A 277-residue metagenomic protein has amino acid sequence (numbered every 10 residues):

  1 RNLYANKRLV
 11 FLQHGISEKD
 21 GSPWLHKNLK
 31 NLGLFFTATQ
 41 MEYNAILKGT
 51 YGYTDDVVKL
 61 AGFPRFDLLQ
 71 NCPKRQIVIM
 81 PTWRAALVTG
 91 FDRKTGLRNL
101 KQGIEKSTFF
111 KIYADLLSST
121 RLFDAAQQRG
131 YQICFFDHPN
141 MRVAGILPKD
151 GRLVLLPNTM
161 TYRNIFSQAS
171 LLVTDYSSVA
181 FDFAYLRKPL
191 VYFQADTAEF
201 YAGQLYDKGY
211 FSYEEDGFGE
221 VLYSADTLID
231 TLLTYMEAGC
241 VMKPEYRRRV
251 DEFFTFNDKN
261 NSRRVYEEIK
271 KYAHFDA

Functional and structural regions predicted by a protein language model:
R1-I16, G96-I104, K188-E199: A short, gly/pro- and small-residue-rich
R1-L69, M141: Active-site and donor-binding regions of nucleotide-sugar-utilizing enzymes
L9, F35, L172-V173, L190: Short, well-ordered beta-strand core segments
G33, R75, S170: Conserved acidic residues
T54, L147-G151, Y176-F253: Catalytic binding pocket for nucleotide-activated donors in carbohydrate/polymer assembly enzymes
P64-I146, L222, N261: Conserved catalytic-core segment of nucleotide-activated headgroup transferases in glycan assembly
C134-F181: Donor nucleotide-activated moiety binding/catalytic core segment of transferases that use nucleotide-activated donors
D258-A277: C-terminal alpha-helical cap of glycosyltransferases
